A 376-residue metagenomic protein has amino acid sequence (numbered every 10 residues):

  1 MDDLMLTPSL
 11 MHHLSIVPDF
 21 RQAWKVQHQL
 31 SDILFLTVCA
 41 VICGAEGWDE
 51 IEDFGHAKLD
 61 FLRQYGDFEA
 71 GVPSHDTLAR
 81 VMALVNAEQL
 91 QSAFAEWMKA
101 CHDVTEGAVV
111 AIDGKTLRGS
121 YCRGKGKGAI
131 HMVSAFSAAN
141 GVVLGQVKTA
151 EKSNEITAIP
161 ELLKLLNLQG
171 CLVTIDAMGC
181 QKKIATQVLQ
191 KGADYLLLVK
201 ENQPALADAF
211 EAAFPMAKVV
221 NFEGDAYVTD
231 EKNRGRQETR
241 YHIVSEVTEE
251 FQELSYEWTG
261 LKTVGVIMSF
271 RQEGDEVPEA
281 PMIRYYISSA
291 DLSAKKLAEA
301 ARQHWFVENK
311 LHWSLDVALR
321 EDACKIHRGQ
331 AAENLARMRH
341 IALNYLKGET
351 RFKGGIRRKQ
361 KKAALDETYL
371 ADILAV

Functional and structural regions predicted by a protein language model:
M1-I112, G119-S120, S134-Q146, P160 (+2 more regions): Dynamic "connector" segments at or just before major functional cores
S15, P278-M282, L292-K295, S314-D322: Short acidic (Asp/Glu) and glycine-rich catalytic loops that position anionic groups and cofactors
A23-I33, E276-P278, I326-N334: Structural motif
S31, E46, N154, E333-A336: Conserved active-site and cofactor/substrate-binding residues in soluble primary-metabolism enzymes
L36, I51, S74, A111-K115 (+8 more regions): Short, conserved catalytic/metal-binding motifs centered on acidic residues
A100-T174, C180-A193, K200: Polybasic low-complexity intrinsically disordered regions
K200-Q303: An anionic, glycine-rich sequence signature occurring as long contiguous blocks
A300-V376: Basic, amphipathic alpha-helical segments enriched in Lys/Arg and hydrophobic/aromatic residues
